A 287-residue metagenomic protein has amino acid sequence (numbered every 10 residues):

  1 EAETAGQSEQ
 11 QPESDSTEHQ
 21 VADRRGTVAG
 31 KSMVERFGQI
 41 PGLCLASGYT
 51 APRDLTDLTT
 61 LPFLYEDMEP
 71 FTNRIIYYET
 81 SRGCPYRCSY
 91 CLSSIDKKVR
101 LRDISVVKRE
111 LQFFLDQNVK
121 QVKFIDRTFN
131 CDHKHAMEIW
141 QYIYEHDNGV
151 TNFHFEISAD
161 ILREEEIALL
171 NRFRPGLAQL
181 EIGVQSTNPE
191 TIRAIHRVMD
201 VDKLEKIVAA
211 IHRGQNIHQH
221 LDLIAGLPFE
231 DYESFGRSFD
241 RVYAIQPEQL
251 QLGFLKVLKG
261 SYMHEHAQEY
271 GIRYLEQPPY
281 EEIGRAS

Functional and structural regions predicted by a protein language model:
E1, A29, R127, Q185 (+1 more regions): Flexible loop residues that form catalytic and substrate-binding hotspots at small-molecule/glycan-binding clefts
E1, R172-A178, V242-L250: Structural recognition of alpha->loop->beta junctions
E1-S8, P12-K108, Q112-D116: Acidic, low-complexity intrinsically disordered segments
I40-P41, V122, F153, L180 (+2 more regions): Hydrophobic/aromatic residues located in beta-strands of well-ordered beta-sheets within soluble catalytic
P62-R213, A225, A286: Radical SAM [4Fe-4S] cluster-binding motif and immediate context
Y86, H133-K134, V184, E190-I195 (+2 more regions): Flexible glycine/acidic-rich beta-alpha junction loops that bind and position SAM and/or redox cofactors in anaerobic
M137-Y144, E233-P247: Short, electropositive alpha-helical surface patch
